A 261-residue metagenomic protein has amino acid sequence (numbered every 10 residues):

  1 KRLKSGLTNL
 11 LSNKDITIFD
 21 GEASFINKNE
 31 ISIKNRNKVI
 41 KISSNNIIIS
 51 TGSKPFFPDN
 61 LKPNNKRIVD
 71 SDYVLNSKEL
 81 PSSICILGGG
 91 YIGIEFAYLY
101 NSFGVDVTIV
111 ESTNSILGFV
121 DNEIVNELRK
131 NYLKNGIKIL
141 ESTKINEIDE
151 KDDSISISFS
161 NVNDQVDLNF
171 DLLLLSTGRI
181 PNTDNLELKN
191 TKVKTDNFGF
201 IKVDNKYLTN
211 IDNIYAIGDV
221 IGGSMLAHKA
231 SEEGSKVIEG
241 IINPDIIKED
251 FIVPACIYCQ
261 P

Functional and structural regions predicted by a protein language model:
K1-N46, N126, I139, N146-S156 (+1 more regions): Feature captures the FAD/FMN-dependent oxidoreductase FAD-binding
R2-K4, T8, L75-N76, P81-C85 (+3 more regions): Rossmann-like dinucleotide-binding cores of NAD(P)H-dependent redox enzymes
D15, A23, I68, G88 (+4 more regions): Residue-level signature of catalytic and energy-coupling elements of molecular machines, predominantly ATP/GTP-dependent
D15-T17, K54-F56, K194-D196, P244-V253: A short alpha-helix-loop-beta-strand transition element characteristic of N-terminal alpha/beta dinucleotide-binding
I16, K66, I137-K138, T143 (+1 more regions): Short, conserved active-site loop motifs that form the nucleotide-linked donor/cofactor pocket
A23, K41-G52, I86-L87, V107 (+2 more regions): Short hydrophobic core segments
I49-D106, V110, I139, K189-T191 (+2 more regions): Glycine-rich dinucleotide-binding loop and its adjacent helix/turn
N64-L80, L168-I241, I247: FAD-site-proximal beta/loop scaffold in flavoenzymes
